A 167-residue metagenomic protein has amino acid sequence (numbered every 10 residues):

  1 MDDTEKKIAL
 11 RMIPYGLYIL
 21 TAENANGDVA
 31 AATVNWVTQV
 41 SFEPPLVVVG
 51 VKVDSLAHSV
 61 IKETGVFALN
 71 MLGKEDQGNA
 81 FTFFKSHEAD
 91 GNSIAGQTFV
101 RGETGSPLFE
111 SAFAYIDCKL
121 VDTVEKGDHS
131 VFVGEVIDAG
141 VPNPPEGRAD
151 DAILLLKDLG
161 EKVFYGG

Functional and structural regions predicted by a protein language model:
M1-G167: Basic, polyanion-binding surface patches
